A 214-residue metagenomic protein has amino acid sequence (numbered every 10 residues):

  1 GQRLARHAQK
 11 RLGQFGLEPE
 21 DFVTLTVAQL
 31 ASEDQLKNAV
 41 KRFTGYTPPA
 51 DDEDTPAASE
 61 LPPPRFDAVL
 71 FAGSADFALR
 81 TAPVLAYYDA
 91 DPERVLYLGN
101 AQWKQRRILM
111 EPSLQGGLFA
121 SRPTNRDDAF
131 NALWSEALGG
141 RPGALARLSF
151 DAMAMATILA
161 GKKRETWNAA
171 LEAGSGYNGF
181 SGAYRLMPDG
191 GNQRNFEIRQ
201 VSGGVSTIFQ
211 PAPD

Functional and structural regions predicted by a protein language model:
G1-D214: Extracytosolic ligand-binding ectodomains
